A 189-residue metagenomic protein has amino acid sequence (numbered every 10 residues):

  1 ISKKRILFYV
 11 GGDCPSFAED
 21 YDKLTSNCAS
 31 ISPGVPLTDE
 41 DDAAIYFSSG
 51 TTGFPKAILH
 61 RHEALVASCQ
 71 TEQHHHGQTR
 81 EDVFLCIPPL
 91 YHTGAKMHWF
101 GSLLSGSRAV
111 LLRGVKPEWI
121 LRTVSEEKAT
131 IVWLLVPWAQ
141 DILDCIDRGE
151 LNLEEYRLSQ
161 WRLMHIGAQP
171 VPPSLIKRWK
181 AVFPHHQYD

Functional and structural regions predicted by a protein language model:
I1, K56-L59, C86, R108-V115: Short beta-strand->loop structural element characteristic of the AMP-binding/adenylate-forming
I1-D39, I146-R148: ANL superfamily adenylate-forming
Y9, S26-F47, F54, G77-V83: Conserved pre-ATP/AMP-binding loop-to-beta segment of ANL
G11-G12, G114, V136: Short secondary-structure boundary segments
D42, F47-T51, F84, L90 (+4 more regions): Conserved S/T- and glycine-rich ATP-binding loop of Class I adenylate-forming
V66-V83, Y91-I131, C145-I146, L151: Conserved AMP-binding/adenylation subdomain of ANL enzymes
L104, A129-L134, L143-D189: Gly/Ser/Thr-rich phosphate-binding loop
K116, W138-A139, V171: Alpha-helix capping/helix-boundary segments
